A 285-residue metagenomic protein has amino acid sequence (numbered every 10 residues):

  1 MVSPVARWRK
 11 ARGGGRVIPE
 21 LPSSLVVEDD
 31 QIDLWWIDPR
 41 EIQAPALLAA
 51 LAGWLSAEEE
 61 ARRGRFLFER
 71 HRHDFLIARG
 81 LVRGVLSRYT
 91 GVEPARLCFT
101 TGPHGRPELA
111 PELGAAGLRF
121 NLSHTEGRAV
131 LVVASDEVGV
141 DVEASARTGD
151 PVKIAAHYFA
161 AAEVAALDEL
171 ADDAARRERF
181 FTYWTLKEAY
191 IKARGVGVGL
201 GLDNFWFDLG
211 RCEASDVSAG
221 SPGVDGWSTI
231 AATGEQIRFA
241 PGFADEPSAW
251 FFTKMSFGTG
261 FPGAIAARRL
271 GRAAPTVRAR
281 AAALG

Functional and structural regions predicted by a protein language model:
V2-G285: Core catalytic alpha/beta fold that binds nucleotide/phospho-ligands
